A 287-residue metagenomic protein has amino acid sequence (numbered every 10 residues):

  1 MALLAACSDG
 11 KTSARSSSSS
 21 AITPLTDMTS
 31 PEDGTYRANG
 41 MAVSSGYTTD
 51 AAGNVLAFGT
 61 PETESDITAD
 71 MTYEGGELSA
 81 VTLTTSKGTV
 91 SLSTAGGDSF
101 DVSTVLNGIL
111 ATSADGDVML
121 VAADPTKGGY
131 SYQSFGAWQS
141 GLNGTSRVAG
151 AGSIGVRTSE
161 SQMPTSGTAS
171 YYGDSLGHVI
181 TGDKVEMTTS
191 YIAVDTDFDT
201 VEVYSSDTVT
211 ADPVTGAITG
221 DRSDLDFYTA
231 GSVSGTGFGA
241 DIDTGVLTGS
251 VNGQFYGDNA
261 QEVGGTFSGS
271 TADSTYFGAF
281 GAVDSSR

Functional and structural regions predicted by a protein language model:
L3-A6: C-terminal motif of bacterial Sec signal peptides marking the signal peptidase cleavage site
S8-R287: Mature soluble binding/inhibitory domains
